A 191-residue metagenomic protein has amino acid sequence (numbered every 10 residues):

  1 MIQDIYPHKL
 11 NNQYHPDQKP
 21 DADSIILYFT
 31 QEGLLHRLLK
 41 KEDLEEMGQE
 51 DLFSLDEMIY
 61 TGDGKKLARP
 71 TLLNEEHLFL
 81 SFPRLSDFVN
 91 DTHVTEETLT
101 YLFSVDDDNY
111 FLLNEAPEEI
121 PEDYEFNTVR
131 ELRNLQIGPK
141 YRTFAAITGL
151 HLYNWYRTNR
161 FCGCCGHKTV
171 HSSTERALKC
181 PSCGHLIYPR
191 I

Functional and structural regions predicted by a protein language model:
M1-G138: N-terminal alpha-helical interaction blocks
Y141-I147: Short basic alpha-helical hairpin corresponding to helix-turn-helix/winged-helix-like nucleic-acid-binding
T148-I191: Cys/His-rich short segments
